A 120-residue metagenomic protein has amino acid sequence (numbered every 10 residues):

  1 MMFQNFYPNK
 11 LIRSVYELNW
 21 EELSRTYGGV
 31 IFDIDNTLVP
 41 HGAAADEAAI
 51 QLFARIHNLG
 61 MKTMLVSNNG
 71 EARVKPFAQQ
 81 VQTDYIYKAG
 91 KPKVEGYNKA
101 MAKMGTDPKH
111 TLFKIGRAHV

Functional and structural regions predicted by a protein language model:
M1-F32: Non-catalytic pre-domain segments flanking phosphatase-related domains
Y16, A48-A49, K93-Y97: Amphipathic coiled-coil/heptad-repeat helices and related helical stalk/stem segments that mediate oligomerization
V30-F32, T37-A44, A49-A78, G90: Substrate-recognition element of Asp-dependent hydrolases with the DxDx(T/V) motif
G60-M64, Y85, P108-L112: Short active-site oxyanion
Q80-Q82: Short, structured coil segments at secondary-structure junctions
I86-P92: Output/docking surface of receiver
E95-R117: Conserved Lys-Pro-Asp/Glu-containing loop-to-beta segment of HAD-superfamily phosphomonoesterases, centered on
